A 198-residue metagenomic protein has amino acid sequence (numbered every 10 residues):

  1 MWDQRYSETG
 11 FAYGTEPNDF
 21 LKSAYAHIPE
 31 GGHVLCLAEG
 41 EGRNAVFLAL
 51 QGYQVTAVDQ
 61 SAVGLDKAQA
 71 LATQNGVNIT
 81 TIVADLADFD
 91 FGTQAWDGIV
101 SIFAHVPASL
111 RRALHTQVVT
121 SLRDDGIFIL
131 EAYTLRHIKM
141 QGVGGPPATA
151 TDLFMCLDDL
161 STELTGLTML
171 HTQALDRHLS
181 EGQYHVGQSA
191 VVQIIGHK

Functional and structural regions predicted by a protein language model:
M1-P29: Conserved class I S-adenosyl-L-methionine
S61-V63: Conserved SAM/SAH-binding beta-strand->alpha-helix loop
N75-L86: Conserved SAM-binding strand-loop segment of SAM-dependent methyltransferases
A87-G98: A short acidic, Gly/Pro-enriched loop at the edge of an enzyme's catalytic core that lines a small-molecule cofactor
V106-V118: A short, conserved alpha-helix within the catalytic core of class I
D125-Y133: Conserved beta-strand signature within the Rossmann-like core of class I S-adenosyl-L-methionine
L130, M140-D159, Q183-G187, V191: Acceptor-substrate binding/catalytic loop of class I
T151-A174: Short alpha-helix
